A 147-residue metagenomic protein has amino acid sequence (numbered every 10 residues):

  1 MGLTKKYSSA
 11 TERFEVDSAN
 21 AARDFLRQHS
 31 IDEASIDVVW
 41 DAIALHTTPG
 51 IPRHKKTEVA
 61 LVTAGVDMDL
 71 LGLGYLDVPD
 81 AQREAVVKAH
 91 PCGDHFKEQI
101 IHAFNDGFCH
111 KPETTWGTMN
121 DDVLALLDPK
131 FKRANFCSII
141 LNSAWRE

Functional and structural regions predicted by a protein language model:
M1-V86: Divalent metal-dependent catalytic cores for phosphoryl transfer on phosphate-bearing substrates
V59-E147: A structured, mid-to-C-terminal "fold-capping" secondary-structure block
